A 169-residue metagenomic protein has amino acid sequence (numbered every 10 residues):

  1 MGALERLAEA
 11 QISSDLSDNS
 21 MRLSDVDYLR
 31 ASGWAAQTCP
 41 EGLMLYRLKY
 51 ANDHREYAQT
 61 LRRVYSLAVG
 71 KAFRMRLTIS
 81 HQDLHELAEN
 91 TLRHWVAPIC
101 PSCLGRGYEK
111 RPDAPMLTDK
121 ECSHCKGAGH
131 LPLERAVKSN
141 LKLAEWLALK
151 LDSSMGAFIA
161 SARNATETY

Functional and structural regions predicted by a protein language model:
M1-L87: N-terminal alpha-helical interaction blocks
S14-D15, N52-R55, A68-R76, W95 (+5 more regions): Short, flexible helical or helix-coil boundary motifs
E86-I99, R111-L117: Short, flexible, mixed-charge glycine/proline-rich loop motifs that serve as phosphate/nucleic-acid-contacting
I99-S102, E121-H124: The −1 position to Zn-ligating cysteines in a subset of zinc-ribbon hairpins
L104-G107, K126-G129: Cys/His-coordinated zinc-binding microdomains
P112-K120, E134-L141: Short cysteine/histidine-rich zinc-coordinating motifs and their immediately flanking basic loops
H130-Y169: Long, charge-rich boundary regions
